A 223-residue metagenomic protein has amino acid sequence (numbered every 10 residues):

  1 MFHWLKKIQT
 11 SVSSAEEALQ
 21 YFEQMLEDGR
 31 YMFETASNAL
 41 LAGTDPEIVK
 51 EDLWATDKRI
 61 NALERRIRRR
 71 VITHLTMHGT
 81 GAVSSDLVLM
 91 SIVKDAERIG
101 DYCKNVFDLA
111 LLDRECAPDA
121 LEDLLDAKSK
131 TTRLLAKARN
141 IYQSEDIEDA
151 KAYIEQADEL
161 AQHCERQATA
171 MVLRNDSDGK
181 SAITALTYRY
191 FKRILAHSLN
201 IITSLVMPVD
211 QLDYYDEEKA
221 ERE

Functional and structural regions predicted by a protein language model:
M1-E223: Cytosolic, long alpha-helical scaffolding segments
